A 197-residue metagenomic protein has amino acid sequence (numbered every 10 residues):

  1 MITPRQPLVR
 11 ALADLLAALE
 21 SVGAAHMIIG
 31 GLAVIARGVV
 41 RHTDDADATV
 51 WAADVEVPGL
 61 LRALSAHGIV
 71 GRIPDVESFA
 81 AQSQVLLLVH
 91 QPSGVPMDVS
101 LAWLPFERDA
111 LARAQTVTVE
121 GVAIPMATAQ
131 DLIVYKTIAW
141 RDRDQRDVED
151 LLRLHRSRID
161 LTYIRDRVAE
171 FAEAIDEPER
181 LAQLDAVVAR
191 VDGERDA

Functional and structural regions predicted by a protein language model:
M1-A197: Compositionally biased terminal segments of proteins
